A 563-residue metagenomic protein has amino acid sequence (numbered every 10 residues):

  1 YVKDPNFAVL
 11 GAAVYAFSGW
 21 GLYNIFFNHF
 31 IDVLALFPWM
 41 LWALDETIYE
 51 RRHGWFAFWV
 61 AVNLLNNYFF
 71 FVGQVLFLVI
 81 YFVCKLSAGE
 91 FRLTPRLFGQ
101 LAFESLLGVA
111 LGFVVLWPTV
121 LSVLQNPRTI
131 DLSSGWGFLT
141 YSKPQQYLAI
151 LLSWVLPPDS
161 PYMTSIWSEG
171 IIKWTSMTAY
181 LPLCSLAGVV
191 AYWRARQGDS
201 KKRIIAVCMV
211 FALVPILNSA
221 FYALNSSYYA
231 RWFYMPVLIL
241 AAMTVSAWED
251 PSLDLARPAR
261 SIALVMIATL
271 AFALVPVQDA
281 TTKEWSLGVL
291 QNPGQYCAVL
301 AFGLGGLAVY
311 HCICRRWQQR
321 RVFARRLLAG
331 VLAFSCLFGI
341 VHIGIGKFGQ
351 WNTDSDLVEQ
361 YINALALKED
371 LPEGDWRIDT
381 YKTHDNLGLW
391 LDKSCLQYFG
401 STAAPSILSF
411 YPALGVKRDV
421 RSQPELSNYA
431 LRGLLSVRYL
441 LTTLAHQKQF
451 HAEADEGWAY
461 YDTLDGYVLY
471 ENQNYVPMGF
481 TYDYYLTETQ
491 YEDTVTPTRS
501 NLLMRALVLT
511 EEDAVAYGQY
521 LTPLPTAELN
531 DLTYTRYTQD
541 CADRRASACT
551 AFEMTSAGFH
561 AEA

Functional and structural regions predicted by a protein language model:
Y1, L36-I48, L76-C84, S185-Y192 (+3 more regions): Transmembrane alpha-helical segments
Y1, N6-S87, Q100-V120, Q125 (+3 more regions): Membrane-embedded helix bundles of polyisoprenyl
V14-L41, I48-Y49, L64-Q74, I171-S185 (+2 more regions): Membrane-interface micro-motifs in multi-pass membrane enzymes
R51, F70, K201-Q360: Contiguous transmembrane helix-bundle modules in multi-pass membrane proteins
E90-G99, V189-A212, Q319: Membrane-interface helix-loop-helix junctions at transmembrane boundaries of multi-pass membrane enzymes, predominantly
L97-L101, S105-A195, S219-Y222, Y229 (+3 more regions): Periplasmic/ER-lumenal interhelical loops and adjacent helix-loop junctions in multi-pass membrane proteins
T129-I130, F302-Y310, L431, S436 (+1 more regions): Flexible, solvent-exposed extracytoplasmic
F334-N352, L367-V437, Y475-Y520: Extracytoplasmic/lumenal acceptor-recognition loop(s) of multi-pass membrane glycoenzymes
